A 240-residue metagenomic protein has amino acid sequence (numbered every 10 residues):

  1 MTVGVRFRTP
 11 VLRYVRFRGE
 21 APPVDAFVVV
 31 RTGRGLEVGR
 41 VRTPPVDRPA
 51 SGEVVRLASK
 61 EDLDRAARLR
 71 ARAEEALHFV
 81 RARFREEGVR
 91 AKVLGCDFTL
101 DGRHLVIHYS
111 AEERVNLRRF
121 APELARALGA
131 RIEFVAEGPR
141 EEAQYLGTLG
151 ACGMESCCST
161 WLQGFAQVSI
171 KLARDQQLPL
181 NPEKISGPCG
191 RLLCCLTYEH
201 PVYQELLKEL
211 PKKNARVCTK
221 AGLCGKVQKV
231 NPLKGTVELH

Functional and structural regions predicted by a protein language model:
M1-P179: Acidic-enriched and Gly/Ser
R8, A127, K220, V230-P232: A short, compositionally biased micro-patch
V30-R31, C218-K220: A generic structural signal for residues embedded in beta-strands
R34, L223, L233: A generic "binding-loop/recognition-motif" signal
G95-D97, K226-K229: Short, surface-exposed charged micro-motifs
G147-T219, G225-Q228: Conserved glycine-centered short motifs in functionally critical loops
V230-H240: Basic/aromatic-rich interaction segments and small domains that mediate binding to polyanionic partners
